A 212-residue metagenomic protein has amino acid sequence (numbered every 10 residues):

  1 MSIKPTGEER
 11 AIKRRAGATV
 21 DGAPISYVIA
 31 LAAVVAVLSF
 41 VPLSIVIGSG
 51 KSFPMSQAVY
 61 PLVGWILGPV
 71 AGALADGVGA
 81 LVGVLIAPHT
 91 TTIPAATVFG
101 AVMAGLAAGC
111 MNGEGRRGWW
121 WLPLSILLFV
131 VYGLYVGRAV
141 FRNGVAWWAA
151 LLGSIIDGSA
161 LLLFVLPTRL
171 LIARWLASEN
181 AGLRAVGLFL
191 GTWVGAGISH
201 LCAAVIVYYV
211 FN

Functional and structural regions predicted by a protein language model:
M1-N212: Loop-helix junctions at membrane interfaces
